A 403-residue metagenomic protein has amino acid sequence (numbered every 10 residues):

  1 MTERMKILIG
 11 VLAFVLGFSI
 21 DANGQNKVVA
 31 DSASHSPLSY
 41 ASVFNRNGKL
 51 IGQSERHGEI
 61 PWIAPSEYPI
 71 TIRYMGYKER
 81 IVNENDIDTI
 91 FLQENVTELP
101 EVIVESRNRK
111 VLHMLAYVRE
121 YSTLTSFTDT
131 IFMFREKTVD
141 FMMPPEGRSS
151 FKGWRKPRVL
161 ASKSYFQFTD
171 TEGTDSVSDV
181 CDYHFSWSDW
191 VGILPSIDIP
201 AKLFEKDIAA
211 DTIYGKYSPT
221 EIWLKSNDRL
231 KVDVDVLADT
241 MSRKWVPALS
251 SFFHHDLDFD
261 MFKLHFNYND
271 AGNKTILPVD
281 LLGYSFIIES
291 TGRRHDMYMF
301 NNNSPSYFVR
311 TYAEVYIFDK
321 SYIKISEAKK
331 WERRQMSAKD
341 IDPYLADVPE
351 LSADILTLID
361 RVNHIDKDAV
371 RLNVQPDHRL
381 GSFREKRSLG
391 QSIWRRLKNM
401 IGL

Functional and structural regions predicted by a protein language model:
M1-V28: Bacterial Sec-dependent N-terminal signal peptides
D31-N47: Short, ordered, surface-exposed loop/turn motifs in non-cytosolic proteins
A41-N45, I70, V104: Hydrophobic beta-strand segments
N45-L50, M75-Y77: Change "in extracellular beta-sheet-rich domains … of secreted and cell-surface proteins" to "in beta-sheet-rich domains
G48-E59: Short, acidic Ser/Thr/Gly-rich low-complexity loop/linker segments typical of extracellular and cell-surface proteins
P61-Y68: Short Pro-Gly-centered beta-turn/loop motif in secreted/extracellular proteins
T71-N83: A short, solvent-exposed loop/turn motif at the edges and junctions of modular extracellular/periplasmic domains
F91-L403: Surface-exposed, low-complexity/disordered segments and acidic/polar micro-motifs at processing/linker regions
